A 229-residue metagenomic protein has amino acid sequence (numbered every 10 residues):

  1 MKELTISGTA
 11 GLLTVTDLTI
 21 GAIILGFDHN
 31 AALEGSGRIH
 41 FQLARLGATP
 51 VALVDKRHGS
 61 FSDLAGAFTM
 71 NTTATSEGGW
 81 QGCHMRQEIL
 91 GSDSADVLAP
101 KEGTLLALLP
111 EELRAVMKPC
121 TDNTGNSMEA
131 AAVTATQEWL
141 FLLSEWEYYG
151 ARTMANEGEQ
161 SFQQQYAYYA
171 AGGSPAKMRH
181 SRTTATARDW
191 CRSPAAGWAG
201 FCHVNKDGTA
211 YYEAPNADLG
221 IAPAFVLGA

Functional and structural regions predicted by a protein language model:
M1-A229: Collagenous Gly-X-Y triple-helix signature in extracellular proteins
